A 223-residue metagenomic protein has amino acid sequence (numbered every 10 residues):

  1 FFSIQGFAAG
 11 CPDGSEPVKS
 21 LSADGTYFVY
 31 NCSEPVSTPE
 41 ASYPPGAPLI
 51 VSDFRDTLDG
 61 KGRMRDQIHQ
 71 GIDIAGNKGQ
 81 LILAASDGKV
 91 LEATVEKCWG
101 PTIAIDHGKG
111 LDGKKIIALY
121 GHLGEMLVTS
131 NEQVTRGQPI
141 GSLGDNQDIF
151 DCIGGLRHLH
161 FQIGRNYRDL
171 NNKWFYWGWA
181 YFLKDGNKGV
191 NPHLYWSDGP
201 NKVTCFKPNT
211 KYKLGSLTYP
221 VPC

Functional and structural regions predicted by a protein language model:
A9-V36, Y176-F182, G186-G189: Post-signal/leader-peptide non-cytosolic segments of secretory proteins
D13, E34-P101, G110, R136 (+2 more regions): Surface-exposed, glycine-biased beta-strand/turn segments
D24-Y27, K109-K115, D169-K173: Short, solvent-exposed loop/turn segments that connect beta-strands within catalytic domains and beta-strand-rich
L83, A93, L111-Q138: Short histidine-centered loop motifs in beta-beta connectors
L119-G121, L156-I163: Histidine-centered catalytic micro-motifs
L143-H158: Active-site loop architecture of trypsin-fold serine endopeptidases
H160-P192: Short peripheral tails and domain-boundary helices/loops at the edges of structured domains
